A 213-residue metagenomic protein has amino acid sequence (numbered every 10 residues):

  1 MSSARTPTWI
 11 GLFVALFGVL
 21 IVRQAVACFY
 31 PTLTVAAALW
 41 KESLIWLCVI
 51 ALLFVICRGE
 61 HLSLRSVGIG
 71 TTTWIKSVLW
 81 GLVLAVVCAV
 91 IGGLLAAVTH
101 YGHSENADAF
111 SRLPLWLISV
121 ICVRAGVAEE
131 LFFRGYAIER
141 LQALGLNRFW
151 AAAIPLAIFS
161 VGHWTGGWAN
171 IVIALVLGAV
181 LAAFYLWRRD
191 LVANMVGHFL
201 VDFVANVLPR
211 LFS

Functional and structural regions predicted by a protein language model:
A4-G59: Alpha-helical transmembrane segments in multi-pass membrane proteins
T8-L12, A38-W46, T73-G81, L113-I118 (+3 more regions): Residue-level signature of transmembrane alpha-helical entry/exit and packing/kink sites in multi-pass membrane
F17-Q24, G59-L62, A89-L94, V127 (+4 more regions): Transmembrane alpha-helix boundary/anchor motif
G18-R23, I45, V49, L53 (+4 more regions): Alpha-helical transmembrane segments of multipass membrane proteins
P31-W40, L62-A125, A143: Juxtamembrane helix-loop-helix connectors linking adjacent transmembrane helices in multi-pass membrane enzymes
A97-Y101, S111-S213: Transmembrane helix-loop-helix hairpins at the membrane interface of multi-pass integral membrane proteins
